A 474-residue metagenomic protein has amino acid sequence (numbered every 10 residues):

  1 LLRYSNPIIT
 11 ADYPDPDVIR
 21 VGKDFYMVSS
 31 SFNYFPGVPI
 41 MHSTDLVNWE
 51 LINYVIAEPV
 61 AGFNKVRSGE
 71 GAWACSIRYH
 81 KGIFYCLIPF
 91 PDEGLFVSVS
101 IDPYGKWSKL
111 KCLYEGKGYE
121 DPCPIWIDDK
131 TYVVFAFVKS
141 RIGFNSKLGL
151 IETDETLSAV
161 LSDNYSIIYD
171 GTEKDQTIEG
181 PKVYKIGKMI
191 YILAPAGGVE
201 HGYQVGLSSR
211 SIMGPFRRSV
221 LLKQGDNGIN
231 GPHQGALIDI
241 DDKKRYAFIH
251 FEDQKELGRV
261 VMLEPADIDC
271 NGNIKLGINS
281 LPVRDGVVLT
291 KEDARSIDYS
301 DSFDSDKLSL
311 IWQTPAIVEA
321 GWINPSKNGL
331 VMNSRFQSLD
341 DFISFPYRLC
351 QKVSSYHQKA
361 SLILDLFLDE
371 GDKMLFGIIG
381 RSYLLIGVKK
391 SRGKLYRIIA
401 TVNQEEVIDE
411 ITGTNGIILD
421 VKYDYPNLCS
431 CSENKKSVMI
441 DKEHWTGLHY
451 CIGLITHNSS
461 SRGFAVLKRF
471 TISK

Functional and structural regions predicted by a protein language model:
L1-K474: Carbohydrate-active catalytic/glycan-binding domains of CAZyme proteins, especially the secreted or lumenal ectodomains
